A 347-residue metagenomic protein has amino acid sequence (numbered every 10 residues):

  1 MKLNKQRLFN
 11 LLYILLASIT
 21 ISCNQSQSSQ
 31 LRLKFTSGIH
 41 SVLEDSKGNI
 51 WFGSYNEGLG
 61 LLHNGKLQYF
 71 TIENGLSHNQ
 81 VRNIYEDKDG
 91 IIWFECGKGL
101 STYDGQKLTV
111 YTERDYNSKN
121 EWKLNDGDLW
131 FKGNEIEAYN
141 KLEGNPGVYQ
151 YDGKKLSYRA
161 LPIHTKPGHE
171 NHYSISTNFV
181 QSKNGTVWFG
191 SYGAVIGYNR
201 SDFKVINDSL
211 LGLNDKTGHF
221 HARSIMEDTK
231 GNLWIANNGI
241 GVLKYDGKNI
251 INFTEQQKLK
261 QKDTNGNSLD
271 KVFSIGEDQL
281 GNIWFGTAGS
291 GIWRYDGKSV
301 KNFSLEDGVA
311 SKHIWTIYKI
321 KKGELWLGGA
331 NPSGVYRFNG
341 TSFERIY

Functional and structural regions predicted by a protein language model:
K2-Y347: Carboxylate-rich, polar loop motifs that coordinate divalent cations or form catalytic acidic clusters
